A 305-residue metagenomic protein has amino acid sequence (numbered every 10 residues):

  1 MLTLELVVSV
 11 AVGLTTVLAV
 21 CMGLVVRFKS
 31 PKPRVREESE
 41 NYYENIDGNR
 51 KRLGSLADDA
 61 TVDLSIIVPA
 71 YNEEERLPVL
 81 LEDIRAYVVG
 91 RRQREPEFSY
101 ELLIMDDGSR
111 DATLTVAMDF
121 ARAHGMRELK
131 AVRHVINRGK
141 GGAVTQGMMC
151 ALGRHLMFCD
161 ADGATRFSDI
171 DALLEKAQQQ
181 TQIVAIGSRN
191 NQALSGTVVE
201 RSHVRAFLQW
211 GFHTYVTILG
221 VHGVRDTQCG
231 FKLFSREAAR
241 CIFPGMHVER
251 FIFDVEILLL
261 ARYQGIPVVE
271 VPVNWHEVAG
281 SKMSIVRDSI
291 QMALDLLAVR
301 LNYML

Functional and structural regions predicted by a protein language model:
M1-T61, V221, G245-L305: Hydrophobic helical membrane-anchoring modules
L56, E82-F98: Short, acidic, metal-binding catalytic loop of nucleotide-sugar glycosyltransferases
D63-S65, E101, E256: Cell-envelope/extracellular polymer assembly enzymes that use nucleotide-activated donors
V68-D83, G108: Active-site beta-to-alpha loop of glycosyltransferases that engages the nucleotide-sugar donor
E74, G108, H134, A164-R166: A short, conserved beta-strand element in the Rossmann-like catalytic core that flanks the donor/metal-binding loop
P96-L103, L114-C150: Conserved donor nucleotide-binding strand/loop of the catalytic core
L103-L114, G163: A conserved acidic beta->alpha catalytic loop
H134-C150, H155-F158, F167-F251, V278-S284: Acceptor/aglycone-binding surface of glycosyltransferases and processive sugar-polymer synthases
